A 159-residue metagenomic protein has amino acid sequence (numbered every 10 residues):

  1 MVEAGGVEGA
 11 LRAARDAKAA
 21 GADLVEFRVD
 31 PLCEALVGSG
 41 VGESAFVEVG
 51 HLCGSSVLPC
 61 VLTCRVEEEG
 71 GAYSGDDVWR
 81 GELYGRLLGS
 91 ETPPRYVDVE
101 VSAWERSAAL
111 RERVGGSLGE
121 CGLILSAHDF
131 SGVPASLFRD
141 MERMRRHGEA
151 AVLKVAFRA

Functional and structural regions predicted by a protein language model:
M1-L11, V66-W79, S126-A135: Active-site mouth loops of central-metabolism enzymes
G5-V7, P31-L36, E67-G70, S102-R106 (+2 more regions): Short acidic, S/G/P-rich loop/turn micro-motifs used as interaction or catalytic elements
E8-L24, R80-R95, M141-E149: Alpha/beta enzyme core
L24-C53: Glycine-rich, proline-tolerant flexible connector loops at the mouths of alpha/beta enzymes
L24-E26, P59-T63, P94-D98, E120-S126 (+1 more regions): Structural preference for beta-strand elements that scaffold enzyme active sites
S39-E48, D77-G81, L137-M141: Charged helix-capping and loop-helix junction motifs
C53, P59-R106: Glycine/small-residue-rich loop that forms an oxyanion/phosphate-binding "nest" at active or ligand-binding sites
S102-A159: Catalytic alpha/beta core domains of metabolic enzymes, predominantly
